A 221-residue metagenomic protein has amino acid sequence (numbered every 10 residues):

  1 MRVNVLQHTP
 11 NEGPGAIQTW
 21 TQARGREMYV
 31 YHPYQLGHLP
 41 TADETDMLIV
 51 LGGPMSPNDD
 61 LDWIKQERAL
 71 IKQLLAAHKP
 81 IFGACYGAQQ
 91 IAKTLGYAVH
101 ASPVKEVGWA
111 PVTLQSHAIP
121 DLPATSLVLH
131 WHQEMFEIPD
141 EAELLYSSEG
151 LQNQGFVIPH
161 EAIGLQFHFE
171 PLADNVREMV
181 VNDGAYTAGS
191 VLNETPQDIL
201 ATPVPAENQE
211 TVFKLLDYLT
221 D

Functional and structural regions predicted by a protein language model:
M1, D46, S126: Nucleotide donor/acceptor-binding cores
V3-T21, Y31-Y34: N-terminal beta1-alpha1 ligand-phosphate binding loop
V5, H100, Q115-D221: Amide-donor transfer/coupling interface in amidating biosynthetic enzymes
G15-A16, D59-L61, A92-T94, D140 (+2 more regions): Short glycine-/acidic-enriched loop or helix-start segments at secondary-structure transitions that form or flank
Q22-F82: Flexible gly/pro-rich beta->alpha loop and the following alpha-helix that scaffold active-site loops
E27-Q35, P111, V128, L145-S148: Short gly/ser/thr-rich secondary-structure transition/capping motifs
D59-W63, P103, P123: Short, solvent-exposed loop/turn segments at secondary-structure boundaries
L74-A98: Catalytic nucleophile loop
